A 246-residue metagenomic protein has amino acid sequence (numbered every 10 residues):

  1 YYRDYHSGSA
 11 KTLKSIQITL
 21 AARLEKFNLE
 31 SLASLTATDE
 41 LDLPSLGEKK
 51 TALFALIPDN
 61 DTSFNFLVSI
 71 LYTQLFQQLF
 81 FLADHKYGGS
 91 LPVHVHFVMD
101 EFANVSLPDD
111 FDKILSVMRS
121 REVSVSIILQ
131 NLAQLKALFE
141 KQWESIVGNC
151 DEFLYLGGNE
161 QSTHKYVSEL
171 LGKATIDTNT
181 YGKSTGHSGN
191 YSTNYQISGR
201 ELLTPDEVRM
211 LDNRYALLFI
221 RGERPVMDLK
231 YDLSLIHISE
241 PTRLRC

Functional and structural regions predicted by a protein language model:
Y1-V123, L138, D206-M227, I236-S239 (+1 more regions): P-loop NTPase motor domains
T51, K113-S116, Q134-L235, S239 (+1 more regions): P-loop NTPase motor core of the ASCE superfamily
A103, N131-A133: Acidic, glycine-rich active-site loops and adjacent beta-strand->loop/helix elements that engage anionic groups
S124-L129: Structural recognition of the conserved hydrophobic beta-strand(s) that form the central parallel beta-sheet of P-loop
